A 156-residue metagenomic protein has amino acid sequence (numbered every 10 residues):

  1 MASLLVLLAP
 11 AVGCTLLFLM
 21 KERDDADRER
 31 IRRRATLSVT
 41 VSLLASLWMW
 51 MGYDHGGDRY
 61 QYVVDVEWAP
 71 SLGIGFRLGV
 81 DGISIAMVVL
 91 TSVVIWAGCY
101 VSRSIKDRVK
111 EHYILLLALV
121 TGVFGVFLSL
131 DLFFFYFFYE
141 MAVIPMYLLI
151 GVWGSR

Functional and structural regions predicted by a protein language model:
M1-A2, L16-Y100, S104-I114: Transmembrane helix-loop-helix hairpins at membrane boundaries of multipass inner-membrane proteins
A2-C14: C-terminal regulatory domains involved in ligand/effector binding and gene-expression control
V6-L7, L17, M141-A142: Hydrophobic alpha-helical transmembrane segments of integral membrane proteins, especially lipid-exposed positions
L7-P10, A35-S38, T91, L116 (+2 more regions): Residue-level recognition of transmembrane alpha-helices in multi-pass small-molecule transporters/permeases
A9-P10, D81, D131, E140: Residue-level detector of functionally special positions within alpha-helical transmembrane segments of multi-pass
V12-C14, I95-W96, A118-F124: Hydrophobic, membrane-inserted alpha-helices
G13-L17, A97, Y147, G151: Hydrophobic transmembrane alpha-helices
R23-E29, E111-A118, G122-R156: Alpha-helical multi-pass transmembrane bundles of energy-transducing inner-membrane proteins
